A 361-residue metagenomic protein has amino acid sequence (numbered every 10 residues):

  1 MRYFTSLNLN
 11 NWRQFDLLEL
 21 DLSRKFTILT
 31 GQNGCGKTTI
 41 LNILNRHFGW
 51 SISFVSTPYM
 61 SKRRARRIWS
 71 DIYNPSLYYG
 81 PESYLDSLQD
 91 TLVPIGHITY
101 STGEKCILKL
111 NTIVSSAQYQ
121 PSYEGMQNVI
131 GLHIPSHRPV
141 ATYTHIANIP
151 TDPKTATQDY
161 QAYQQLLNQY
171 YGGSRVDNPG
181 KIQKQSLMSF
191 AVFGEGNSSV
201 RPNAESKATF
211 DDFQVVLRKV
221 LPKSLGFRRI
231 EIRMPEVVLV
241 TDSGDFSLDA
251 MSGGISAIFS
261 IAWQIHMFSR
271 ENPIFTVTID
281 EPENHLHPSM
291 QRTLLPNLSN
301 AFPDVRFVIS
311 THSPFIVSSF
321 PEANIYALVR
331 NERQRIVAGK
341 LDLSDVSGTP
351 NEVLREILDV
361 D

Functional and structural regions predicted by a protein language model:
M1-P179: P-loop NTPase switch/coupling surface
M1-Y59, E231-V360: Switch/communication elements of ASCE P-loop NTPase nucleotide-binding domains
R67, Q165, Q169, V215 (+3 more regions): Charged/polar, solvent-exposed surface patches and flexible loops
Y100-S101, T155-A250, W263-E271: Extended helical coiled-coil dimerization/tether regions that scaffold and oligomerize large DNA-maintenance assemblies
Q127, S206, F210-Q214, V346-P350: A structural signal for well-ordered alpha-helical scaffolds and beta->alpha junctions
I146, V360-D361: Short, polar/flexible loop-turn hinges at active-site or ligand-entry regions and domain interfaces
